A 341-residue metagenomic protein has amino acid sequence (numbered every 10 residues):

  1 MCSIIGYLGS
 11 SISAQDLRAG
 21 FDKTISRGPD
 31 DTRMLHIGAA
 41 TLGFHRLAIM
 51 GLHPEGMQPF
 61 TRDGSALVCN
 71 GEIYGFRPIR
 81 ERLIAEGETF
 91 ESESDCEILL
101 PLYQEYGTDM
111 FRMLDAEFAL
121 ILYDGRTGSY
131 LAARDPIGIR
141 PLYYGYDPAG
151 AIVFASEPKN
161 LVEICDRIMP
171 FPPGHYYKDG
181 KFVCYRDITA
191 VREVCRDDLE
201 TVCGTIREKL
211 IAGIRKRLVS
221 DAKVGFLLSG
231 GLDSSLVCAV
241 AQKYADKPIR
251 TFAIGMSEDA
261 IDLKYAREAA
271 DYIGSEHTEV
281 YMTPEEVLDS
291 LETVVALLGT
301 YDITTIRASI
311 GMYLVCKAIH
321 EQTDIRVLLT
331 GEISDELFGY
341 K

Functional and structural regions predicted by a protein language model:
M1-V68, E72, P101-D197, R207-R215 (+5 more regions): N-terminal glutamine amidotransferase
L8-S13, A85, R126-L131, P141-L142 (+2 more regions): ATP-dependent adenylate-handling active sites, centered on carboxylate activation for C-N bond formation
F44, S92, C184-D187, A253 (+1 more regions): Structural signal for conserved beta-strand scaffold positions within catalytic alpha/beta enzyme cores
N70-E72, S94, S229, S234: Ser/Thr-glycine-rich phosphate-binding loops at phosphate-binding pockets of nucleotides, nucleotide cofactors
I84-E93: Cytochrome P450 catalytic domain signature, combining two hallmark sequence patches
S94, R134, S156, A253 (+1 more regions): Glycine-rich, histidine-containing beta strand-loop boundary motifs that form or position
C96-L100: Short, conserved phosphate-binding/catalytic loop or strand-edge motifs used in phosphoryl-/nucleotidyl-transfer
